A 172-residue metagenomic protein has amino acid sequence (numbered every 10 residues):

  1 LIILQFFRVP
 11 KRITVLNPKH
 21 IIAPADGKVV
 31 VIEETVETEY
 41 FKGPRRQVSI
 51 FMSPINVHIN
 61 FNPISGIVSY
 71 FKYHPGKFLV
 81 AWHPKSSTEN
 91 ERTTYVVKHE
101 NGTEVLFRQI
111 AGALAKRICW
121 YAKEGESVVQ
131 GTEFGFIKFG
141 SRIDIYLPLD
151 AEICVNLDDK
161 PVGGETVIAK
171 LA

Functional and structural regions predicted by a protein language model:
L1-A172: Contiguous, well-folded functional domains in the mature portion of proteins
